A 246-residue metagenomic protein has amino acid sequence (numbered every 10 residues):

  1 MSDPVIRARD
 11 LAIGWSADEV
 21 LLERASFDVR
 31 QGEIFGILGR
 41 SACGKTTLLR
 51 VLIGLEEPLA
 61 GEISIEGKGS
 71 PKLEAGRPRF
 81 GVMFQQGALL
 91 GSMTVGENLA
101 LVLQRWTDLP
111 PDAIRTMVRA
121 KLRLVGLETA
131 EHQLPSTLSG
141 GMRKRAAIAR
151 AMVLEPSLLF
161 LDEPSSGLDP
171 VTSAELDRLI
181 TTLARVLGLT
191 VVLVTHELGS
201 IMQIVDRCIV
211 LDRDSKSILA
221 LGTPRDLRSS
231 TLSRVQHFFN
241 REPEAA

Functional and structural regions predicted by a protein language model:
L38-R40: The feature captures the beta-strand-to-loop junction immediately N-terminal to the Walker
I53: Helix-to-loop junction immediately C-terminal to a conserved catalytic motif
K68-G81, P111, L227-S230: ABC ATPase NBD coupling module
P111-T129: Conserved ABC ATPase "signature" region
L134-L138, M142: Conserved ABC ATPase signature
V153-S157: A short, proline-enriched helix->beta-strand linker immediately N-terminal to the Walker B motif in ABC-type P-loop
L159-D162: Catalytic Walker B motif of ABC-type/P-loop ATPase nucleotide-binding domains
